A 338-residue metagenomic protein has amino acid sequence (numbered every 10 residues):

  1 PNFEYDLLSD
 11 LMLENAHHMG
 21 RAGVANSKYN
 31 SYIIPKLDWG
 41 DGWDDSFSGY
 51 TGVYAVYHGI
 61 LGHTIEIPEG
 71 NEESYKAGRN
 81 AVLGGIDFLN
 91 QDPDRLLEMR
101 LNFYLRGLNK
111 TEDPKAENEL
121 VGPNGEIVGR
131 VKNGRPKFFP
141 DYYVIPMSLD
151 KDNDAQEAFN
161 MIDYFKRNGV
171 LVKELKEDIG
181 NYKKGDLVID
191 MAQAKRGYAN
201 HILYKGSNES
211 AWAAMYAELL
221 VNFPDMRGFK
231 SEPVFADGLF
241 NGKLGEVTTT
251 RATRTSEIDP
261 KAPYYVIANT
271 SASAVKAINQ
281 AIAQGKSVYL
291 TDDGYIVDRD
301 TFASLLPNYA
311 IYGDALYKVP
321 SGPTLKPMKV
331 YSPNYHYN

Functional and structural regions predicted by a protein language model:
P1-D44, T51-N338: Intrinsic-disorder/low-complexity accessory segments
